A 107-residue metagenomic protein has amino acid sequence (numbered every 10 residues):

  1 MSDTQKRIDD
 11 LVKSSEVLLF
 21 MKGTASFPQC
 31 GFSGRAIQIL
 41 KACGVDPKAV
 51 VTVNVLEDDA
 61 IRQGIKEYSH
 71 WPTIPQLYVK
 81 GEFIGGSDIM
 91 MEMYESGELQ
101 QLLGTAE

Functional and structural regions predicted by a protein language model:
M1-T4, E107: N-terminal organelle transit peptides
K6, R62-G64: TIR-domain catalytic/interaction hotspot
D9-P47: Local sequence-structure signature of Cys/Sec-based thiol-disulfide redox active-site neighborhoods
F20, Q76-K80: Acidic beta-strand-to-loop metal/phosphate-binding motif
V45-R62: Thiol-based oxidoreductase modules, predominantly thioredoxin-like and allied folds used for disulfide exchange
E67-T73: Thiol/disulfide oxidoreductase modules built on the thioredoxin-like
V79-E107: Non-catalytic, surface beta->alpha helical segment in thiol-disulfide oxidoreductase systems
